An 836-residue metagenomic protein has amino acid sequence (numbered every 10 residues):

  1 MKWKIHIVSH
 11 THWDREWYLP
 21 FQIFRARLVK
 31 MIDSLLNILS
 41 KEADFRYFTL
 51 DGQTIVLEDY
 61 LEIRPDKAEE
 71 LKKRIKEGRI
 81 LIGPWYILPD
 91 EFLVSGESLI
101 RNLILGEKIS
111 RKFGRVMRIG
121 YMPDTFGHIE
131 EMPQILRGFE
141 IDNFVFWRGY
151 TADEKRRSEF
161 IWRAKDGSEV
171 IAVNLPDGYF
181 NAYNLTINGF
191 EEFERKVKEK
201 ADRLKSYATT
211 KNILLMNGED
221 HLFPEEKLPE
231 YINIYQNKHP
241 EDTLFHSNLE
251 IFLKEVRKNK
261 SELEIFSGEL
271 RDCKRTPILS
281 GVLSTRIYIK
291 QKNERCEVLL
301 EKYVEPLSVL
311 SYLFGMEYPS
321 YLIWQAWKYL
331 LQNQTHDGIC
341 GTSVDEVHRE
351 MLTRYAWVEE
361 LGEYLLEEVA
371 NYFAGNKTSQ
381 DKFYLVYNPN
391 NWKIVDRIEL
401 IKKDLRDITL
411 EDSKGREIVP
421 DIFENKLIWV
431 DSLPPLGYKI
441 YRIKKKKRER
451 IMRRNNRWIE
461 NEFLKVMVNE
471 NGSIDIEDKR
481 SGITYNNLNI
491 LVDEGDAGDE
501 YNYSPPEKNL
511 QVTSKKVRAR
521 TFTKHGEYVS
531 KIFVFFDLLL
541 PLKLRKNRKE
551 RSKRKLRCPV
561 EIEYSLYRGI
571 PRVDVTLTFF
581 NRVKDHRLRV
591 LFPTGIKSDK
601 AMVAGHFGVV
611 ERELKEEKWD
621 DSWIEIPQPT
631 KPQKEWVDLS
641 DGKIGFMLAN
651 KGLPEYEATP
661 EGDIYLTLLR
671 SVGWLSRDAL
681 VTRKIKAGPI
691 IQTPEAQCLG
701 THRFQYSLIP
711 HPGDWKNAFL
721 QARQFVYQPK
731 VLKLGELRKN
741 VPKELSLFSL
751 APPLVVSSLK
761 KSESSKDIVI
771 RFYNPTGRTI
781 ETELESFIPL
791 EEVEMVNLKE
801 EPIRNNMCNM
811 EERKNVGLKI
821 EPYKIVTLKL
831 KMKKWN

Functional and structural regions predicted by a protein language model:
M1-E97, R101, I109-R111, G138-I141 (+2 more regions): N-terminal catalytic cores of secreted or lumenal carbohydrate-active enzymes
I7, Y47-L50, L81-P84, R118-Y121 (+6 more regions): Structural recognition of the beta-strand scaffold that forms the well-ordered cores of secreted hydrolase catalytic
V8, H12-Y18, I23, V170-A374 (+3 more regions): Catalytic grooves of carbohydrate-active enzymes
T11-L28, D51-L61, P84-I100, R115-G127 (+4 more regions): The substrate-binding groove and active-site-proximal loops of carbohydrate-active enzymes, especially glycoside
D33-S34, E62-I75, R101-N102, A152-S168 (+1 more regions): Alpha-helical scaffolding within the catalytic cores of extracellular/periplasmic polymer-degrading hydrolases
E69-R79, I129-N184: Surface-exposed loop and adjacent secondary-structure segments within mature catalytic domains
L99-G138, K196-L214: CE4/NodB-like, metal-dependent polysaccharide N-deacetylase domain that modifies extracellular/periplasmic N-acetylated
M132-I135, R156-S158, N174, T186 (+6 more regions): C-terminal (or distal) subdomains of carbohydrate-active enzymes
